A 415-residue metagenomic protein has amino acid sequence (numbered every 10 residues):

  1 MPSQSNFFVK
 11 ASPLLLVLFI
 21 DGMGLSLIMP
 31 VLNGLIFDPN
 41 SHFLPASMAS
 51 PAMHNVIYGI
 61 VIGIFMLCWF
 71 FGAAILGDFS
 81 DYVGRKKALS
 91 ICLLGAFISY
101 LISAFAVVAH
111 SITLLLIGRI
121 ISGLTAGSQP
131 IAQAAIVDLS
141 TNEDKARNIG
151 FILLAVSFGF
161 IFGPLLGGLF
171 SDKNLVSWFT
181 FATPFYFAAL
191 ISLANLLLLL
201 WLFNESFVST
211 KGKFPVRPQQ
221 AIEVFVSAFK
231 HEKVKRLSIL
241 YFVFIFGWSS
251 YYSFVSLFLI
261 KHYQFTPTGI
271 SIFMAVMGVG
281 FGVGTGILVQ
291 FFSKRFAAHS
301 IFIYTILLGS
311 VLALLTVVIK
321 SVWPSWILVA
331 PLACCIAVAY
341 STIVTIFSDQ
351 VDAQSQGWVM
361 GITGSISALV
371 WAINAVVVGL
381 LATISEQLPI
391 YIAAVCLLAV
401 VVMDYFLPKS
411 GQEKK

Functional and structural regions predicted by a protein language model:
P2-N6, N204-I239: Juxtamembrane intracellular "pre-TM" segments in multi-pass secondary transporters
P30-N55, S253-G269: Short amphipathic helix-loop junctions that connect adjacent transmembrane helices in Major Facilitator Superfamily/SLC
Y58-G77, A275-I287: Central cavity-lining transmembrane alpha-helices of secondary-active solute carriers, predominantly the Major
F71-G84, G284-A297, A382: Helix-to-loop junctions at the C-terminal end of transmembrane segments in multipass secondary transporters
L94-A109, L307-K320: C-terminal ends and interior cores of transmembrane alpha-helices in multi-pass membrane transporters/permeases
G118-A155: Cytoplasmic helix-loop-helix junction between adjacent transmembrane helices in 12-TM secondary transporters
A298-I343: C-terminal transmembrane helical hairpin of 12-TM major facilitator-type secondary transporters
Q354-T383: A late C-terminal transmembrane helix in Major Facilitator Superfamily
